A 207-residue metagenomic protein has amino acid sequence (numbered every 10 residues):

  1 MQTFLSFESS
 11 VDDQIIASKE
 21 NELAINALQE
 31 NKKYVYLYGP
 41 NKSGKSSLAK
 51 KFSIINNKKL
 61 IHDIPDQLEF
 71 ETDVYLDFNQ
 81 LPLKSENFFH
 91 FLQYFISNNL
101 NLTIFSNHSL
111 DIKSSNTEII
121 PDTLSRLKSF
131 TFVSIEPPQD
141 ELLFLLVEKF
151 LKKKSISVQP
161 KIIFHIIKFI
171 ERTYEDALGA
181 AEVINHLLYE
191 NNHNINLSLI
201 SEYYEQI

Functional and structural regions predicted by a protein language model:
M1-E30, Y189-I207: A short, basic N-terminal segment
K32-L48: Walker A/P-loop nucleotide-binding motif
S53-I64: Post-Walker A helix-loop "phosphate-sensing" segment adjacent to the P-loop in P-loop NTPases
D63-Y94, N98-S109: Conserved P-loop NTPase "ATPase switch" module shared by AAA+ and STAND
D111-K128: Short regulatory helix/loop adjacent to the ATP-binding pocket of P-loop NTPases
F130-L142: Conserved AAA+ ATPase "SRH/arginine-finger" region at the nucleotide-binding site
S157-I170: Short conserved motifs of the RecA-like P-loop NTPase core
I170-E182: The conserved phosphate-sensing helix
